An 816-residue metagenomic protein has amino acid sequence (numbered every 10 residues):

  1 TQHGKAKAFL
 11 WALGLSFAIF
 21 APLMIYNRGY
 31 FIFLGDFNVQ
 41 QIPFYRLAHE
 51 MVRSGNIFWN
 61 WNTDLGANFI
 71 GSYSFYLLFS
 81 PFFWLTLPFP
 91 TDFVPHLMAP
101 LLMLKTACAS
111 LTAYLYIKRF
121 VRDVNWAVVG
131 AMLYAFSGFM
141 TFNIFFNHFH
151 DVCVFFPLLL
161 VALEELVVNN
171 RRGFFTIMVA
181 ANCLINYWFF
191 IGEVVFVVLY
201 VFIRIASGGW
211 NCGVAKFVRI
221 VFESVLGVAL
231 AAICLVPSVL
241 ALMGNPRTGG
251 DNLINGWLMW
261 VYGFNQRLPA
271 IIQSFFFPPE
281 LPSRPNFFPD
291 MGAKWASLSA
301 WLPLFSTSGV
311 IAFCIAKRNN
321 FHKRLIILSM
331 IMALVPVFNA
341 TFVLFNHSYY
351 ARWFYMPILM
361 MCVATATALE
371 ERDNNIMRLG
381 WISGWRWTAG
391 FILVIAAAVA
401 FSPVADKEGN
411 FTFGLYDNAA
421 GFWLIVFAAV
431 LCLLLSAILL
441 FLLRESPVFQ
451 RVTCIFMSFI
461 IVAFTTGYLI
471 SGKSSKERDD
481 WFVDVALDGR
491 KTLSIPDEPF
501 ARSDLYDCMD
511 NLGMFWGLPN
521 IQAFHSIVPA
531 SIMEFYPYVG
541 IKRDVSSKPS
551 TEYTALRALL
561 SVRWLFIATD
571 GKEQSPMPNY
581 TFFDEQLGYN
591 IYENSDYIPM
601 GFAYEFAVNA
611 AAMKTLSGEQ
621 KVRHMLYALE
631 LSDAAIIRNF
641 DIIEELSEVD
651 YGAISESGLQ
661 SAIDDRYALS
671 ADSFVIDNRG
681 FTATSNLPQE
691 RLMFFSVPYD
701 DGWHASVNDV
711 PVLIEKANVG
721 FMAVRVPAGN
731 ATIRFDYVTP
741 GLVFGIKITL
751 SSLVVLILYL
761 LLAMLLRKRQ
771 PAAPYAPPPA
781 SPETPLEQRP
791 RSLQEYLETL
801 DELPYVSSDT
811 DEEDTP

Functional and structural regions predicted by a protein language model:
T1-L23, R219, A437-F456, V754-L800 (+2 more regions): Start-transfer (signal-anchor) and selected internal transmembrane alpha helices of multi-pass inner/ER membrane
A12-S16, M103-R119, N125-S207, R219-V239 (+3 more regions): Membrane-embedded helix bundles of polyisoprenyl
G14-S110, M132-C153, M243-P246, N255-A300 (+2 more regions): Membrane-interface coil-to-helix junctions
V39-A48, P81, F217, S224-A316 (+4 more regions): Periplasmic/ER-lumenal interhelical loops and adjacent helix-loop junctions in multi-pass membrane proteins
Q41, Y45, F640-P778, T815-P816: Active-site-proximal, structured, solvent-exposed surfaces of multi-pass membrane proteins that position macromolecular
P88, Q450-R691, F695-L713: Soluble catalytic regions of membrane-associated enzymes that act on cell-envelope and secretory-pathway components
N170, F189, F321-L487, A728-P782: Contiguous transmembrane helix-bundle modules in multi-pass membrane proteins
W210-V218, G309-A333, A523: Membrane-interface helix-loop-helix junctions at transmembrane boundaries of multi-pass membrane enzymes, predominantly
